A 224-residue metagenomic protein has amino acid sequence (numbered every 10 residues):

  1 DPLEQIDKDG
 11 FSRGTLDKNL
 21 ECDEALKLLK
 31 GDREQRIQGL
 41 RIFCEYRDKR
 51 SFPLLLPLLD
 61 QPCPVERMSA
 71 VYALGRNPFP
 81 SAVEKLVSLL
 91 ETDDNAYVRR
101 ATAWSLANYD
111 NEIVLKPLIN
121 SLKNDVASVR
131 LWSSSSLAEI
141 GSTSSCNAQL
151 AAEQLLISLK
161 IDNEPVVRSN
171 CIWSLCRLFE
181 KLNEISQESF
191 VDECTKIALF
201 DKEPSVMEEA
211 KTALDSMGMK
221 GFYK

Functional and structural regions predicted by a protein language model:
D1-F52, D215: N-terminal alpha-helical scaffold/docking segments in eukaryotic complex subunits
L3, L29-K30, E34, W132-S134 (+1 more regions): HEAT-repeat alpha-solenoid elements in large eukaryotic scaffold proteins
T15-L28, D48-D60, F79-T92, N111-K123 (+3 more regions): Amphipathic alpha-helical scaffolding segments comprising HEAT/armadillo-like alpha-solenoid repeats
R33-E34, K49, P64-V65, P80 (+5 more regions): Alpha-helix N-cap/helix-start positions at coil->helix boundaries
I37, R41, P53, M68-S69 (+6 more regions): Alpha-solenoid HEAT/ARM repeat scaffold
W104, A127, S135, E139-T143 (+4 more regions): Alpha-helical adaptor scaffolds
K196-K224: Eukaryotic acidic, Ser/Thr-rich intrinsically disordered low-complexity regions
